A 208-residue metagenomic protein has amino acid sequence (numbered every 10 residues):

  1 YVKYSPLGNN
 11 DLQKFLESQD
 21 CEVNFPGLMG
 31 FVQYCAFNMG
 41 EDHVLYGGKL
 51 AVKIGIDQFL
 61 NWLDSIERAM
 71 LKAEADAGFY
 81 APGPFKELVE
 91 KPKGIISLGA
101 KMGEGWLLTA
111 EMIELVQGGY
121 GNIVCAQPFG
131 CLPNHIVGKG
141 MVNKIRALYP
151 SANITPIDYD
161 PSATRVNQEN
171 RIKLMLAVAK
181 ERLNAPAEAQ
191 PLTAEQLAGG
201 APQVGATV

Functional and structural regions predicted by a protein language model:
Y1-V208: An N-terminal assembly and electron-transfer interface module characteristic of large anaerobic redox and radical
